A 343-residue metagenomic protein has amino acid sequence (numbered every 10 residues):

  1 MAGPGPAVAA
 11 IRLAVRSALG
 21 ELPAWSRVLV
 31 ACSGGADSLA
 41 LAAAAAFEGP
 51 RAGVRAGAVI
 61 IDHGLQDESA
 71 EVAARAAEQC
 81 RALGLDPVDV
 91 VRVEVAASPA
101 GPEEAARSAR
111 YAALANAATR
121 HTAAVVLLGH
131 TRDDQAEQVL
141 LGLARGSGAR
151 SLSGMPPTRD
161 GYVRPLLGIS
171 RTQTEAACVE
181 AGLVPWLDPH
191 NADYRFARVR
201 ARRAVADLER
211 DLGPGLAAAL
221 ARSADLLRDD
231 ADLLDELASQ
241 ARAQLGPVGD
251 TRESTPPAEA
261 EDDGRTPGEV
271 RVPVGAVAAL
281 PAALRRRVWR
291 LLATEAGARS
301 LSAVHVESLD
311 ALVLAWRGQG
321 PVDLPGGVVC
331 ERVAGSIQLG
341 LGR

Functional and structural regions predicted by a protein language model:
M1-A206: Core alpha/beta nucleotide-donor-binding catalytic domains of modification enzymes
A2-D37, G49, G57, I61-H63 (+5 more regions): AMP-forming adenylation/ATP pyrophosphatase catalytic core
T131, A181-A218, R222-D225, D229 (+3 more regions): Mid-to-C-terminal catalytic subdomains of enzymes that bind/position adenosyl phosphate moieties or nucleic-acid
A177, A201-V205, E209, R285-A293: PAPS/PAP-binding and catalytic site of the sulfotransferase fold
